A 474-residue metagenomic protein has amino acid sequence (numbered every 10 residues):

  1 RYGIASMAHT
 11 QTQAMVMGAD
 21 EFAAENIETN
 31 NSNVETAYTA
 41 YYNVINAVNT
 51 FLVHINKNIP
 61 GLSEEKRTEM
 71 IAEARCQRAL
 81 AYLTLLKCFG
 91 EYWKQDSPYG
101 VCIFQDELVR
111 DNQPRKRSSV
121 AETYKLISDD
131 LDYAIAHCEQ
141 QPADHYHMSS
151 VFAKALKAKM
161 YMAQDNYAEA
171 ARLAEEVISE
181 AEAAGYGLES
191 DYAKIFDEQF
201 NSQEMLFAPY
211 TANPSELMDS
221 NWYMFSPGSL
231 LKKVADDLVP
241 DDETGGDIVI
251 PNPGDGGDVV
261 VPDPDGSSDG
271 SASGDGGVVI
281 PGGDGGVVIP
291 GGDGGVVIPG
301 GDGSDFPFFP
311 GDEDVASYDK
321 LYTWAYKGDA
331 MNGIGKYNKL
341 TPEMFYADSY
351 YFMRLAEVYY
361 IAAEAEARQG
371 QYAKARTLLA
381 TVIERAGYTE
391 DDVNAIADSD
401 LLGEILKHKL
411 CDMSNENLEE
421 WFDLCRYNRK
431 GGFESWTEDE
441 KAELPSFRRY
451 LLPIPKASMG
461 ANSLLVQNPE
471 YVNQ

Functional and structural regions predicted by a protein language model:
A14-F89, S118, A136-Q141, F345-Y350 (+2 more regions): Conserved, well-structured interaction surfaces
E65, C88-K125: Short coil/linker segments at helix-helix boundaries
A171-D258, P262-D269, G274-G286, G291-L355 (+10 more regions): Hydrophobic-face positions in mid-chain alpha helices that act as interaction patches
